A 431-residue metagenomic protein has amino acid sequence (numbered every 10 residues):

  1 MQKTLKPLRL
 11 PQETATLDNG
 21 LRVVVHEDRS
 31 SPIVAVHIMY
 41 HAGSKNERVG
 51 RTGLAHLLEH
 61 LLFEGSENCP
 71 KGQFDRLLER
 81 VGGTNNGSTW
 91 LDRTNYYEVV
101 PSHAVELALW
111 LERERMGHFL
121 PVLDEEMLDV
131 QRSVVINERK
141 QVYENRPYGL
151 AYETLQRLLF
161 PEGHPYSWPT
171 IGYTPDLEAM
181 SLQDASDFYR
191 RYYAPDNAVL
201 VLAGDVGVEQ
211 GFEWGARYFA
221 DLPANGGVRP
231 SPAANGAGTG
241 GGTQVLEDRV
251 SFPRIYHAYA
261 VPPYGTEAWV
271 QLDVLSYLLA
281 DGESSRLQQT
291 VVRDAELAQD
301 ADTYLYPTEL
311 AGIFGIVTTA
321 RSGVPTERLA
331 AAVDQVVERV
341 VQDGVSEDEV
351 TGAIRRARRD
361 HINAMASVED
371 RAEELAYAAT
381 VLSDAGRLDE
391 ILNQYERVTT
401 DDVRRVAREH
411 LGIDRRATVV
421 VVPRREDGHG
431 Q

Functional and structural regions predicted by a protein language model:
Q2-L5, L120, P161-E162, T170 (+5 more regions): An aromatic/glycine/proline-enriched structural segment found at the starts of mature extracellular/organellar domains
K3-P32: N- or domain-start disorder-to-order transition segments that initiate the globular core
V24-H26, S31-S44, G53-L57, K71-H118 (+6 more regions): M16 family metallopeptidases and their MPP-like homologs
N46, E64-N68, G117-E126: Short, polar/flexible loop-turn hinges at active-site or ligand-entry regions and domain interfaces
T52-S66: Active-site SXXK
Y189: Conserved, carboxylate-rich catalytic/transport cores that coordinate ions
